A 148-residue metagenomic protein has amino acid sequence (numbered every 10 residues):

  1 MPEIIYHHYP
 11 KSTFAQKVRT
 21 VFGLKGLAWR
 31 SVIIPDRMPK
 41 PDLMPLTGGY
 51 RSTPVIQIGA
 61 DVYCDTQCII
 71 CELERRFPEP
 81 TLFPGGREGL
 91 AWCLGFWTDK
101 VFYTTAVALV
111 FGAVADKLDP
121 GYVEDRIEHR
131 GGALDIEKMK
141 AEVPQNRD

Functional and structural regions predicted by a protein language model:
M1-H129, K138: GST-like domain detector, emphasizing the conserved glutathione-binding G-site in the N-terminal thioredoxin-like
G132-L134: Phosphate/Mg2+-binding loops and adjacent switch elements in nucleotide/diphosphate-handling enzyme cores
K140-D148: Loop-centered beta-sheet repeat module
